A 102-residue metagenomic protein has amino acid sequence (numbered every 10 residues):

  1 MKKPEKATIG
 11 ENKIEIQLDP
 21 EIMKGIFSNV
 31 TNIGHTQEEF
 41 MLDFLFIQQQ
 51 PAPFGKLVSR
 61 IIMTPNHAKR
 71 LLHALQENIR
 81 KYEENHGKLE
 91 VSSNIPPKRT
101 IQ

Functional and structural regions predicted by a protein language model:
M1-N66, H73-R80, E84-Q102: N-terminal intrinsically disordered, cationic/polar leader segments that include organellar targeting peptides
